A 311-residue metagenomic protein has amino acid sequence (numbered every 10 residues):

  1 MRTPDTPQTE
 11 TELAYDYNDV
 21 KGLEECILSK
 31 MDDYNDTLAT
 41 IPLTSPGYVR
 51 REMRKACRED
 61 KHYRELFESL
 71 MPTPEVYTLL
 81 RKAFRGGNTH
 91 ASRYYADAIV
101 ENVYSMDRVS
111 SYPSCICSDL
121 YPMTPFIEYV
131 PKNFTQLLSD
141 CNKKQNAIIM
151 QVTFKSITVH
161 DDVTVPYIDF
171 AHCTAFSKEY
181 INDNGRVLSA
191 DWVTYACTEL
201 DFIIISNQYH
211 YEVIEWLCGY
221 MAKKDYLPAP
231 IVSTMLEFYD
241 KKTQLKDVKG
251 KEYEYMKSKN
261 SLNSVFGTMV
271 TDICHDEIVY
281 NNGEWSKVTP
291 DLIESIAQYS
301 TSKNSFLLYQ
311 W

Functional and structural regions predicted by a protein language model:
M1-W311: Conserved acidic
